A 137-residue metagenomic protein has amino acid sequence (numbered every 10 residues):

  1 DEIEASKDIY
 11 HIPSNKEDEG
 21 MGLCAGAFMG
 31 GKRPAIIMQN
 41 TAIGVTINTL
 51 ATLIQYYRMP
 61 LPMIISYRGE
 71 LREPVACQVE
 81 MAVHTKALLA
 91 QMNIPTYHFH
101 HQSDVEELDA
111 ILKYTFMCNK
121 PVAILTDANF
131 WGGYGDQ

Functional and structural regions predicted by a protein language model:
D1-Q137: Thiamine diphosphate
